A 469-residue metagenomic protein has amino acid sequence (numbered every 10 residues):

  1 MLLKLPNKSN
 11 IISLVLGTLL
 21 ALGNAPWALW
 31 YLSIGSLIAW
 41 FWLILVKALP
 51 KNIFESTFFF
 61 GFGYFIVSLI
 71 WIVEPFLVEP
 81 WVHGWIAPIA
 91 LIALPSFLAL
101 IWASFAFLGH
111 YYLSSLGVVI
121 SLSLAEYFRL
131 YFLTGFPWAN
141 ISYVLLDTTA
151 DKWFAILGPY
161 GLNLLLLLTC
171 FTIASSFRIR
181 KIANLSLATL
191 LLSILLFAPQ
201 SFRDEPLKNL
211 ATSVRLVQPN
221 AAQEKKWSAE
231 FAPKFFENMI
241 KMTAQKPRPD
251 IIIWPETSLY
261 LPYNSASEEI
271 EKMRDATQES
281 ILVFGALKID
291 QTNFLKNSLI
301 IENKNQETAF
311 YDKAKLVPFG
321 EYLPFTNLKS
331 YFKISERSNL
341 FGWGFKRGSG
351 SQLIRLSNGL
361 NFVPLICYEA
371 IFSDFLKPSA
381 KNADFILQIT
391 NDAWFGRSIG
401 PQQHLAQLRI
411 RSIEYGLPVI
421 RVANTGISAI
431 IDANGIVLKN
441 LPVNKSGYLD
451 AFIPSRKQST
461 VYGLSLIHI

Functional and structural regions predicted by a protein language model:
L2-F202, A244, R397, L408-R411 (+3 more regions): Membrane-embedded alpha-helical bundles of multi-pass enzymes that act on lipidic or dolichyl-linked glycan substrates
F202-G463: Soluble catalytic domains of enzymes that build or remodel membrane lipids, polysaccharides, and related
